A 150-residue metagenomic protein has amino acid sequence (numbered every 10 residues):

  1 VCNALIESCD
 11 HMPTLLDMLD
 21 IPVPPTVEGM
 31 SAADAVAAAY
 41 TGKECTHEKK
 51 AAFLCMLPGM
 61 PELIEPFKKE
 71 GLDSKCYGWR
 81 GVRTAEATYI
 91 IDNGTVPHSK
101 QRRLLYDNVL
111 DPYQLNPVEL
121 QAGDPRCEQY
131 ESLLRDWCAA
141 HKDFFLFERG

Functional and structural regions predicted by a protein language model:
V1-K75, R80, R126, L146-R149: Polar, surface-exposed loop/tail segments that function as active-site lids or cofactor/substrate-recognition elements
E7-M18, A35, A85, Q101-L104 (+3 more regions): Generic recognition of well-ordered alpha-helical segments
M56-E119, F147-G150: C-terminal, low-complexity/hydrophilic appendages and adjacent surface loops of extracellular/periplasmic anionic
N108, V118-G150: Long, internal low-complexity/basic segments
